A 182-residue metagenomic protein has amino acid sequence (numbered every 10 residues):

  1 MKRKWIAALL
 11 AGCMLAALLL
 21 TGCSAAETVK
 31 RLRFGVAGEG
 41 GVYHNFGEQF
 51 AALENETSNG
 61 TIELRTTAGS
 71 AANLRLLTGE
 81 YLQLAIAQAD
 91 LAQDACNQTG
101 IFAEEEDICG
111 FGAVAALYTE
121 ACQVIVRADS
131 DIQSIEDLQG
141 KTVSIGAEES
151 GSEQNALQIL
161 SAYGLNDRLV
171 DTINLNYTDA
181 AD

Functional and structural regions predicted by a protein language model:
M1-L10: Bacterial N-terminal signal peptides that target proteins for export
L19-G22: C-terminal motif of bacterial Sec signal peptides marking the signal peptidase cleavage site
S24-A26: Bacterial signal peptide processing site
V29-E56, E120-A181: Bilobed "Venus flytrap"/periplasmic-binding protein-like clamshell domains and structurally analogous long
E48, A71-L82, Y177-D182: Short helices/loops that flank or line small-molecule/ion binding pockets
N59-A72: Early extracytoplasmic/lumenal segment of secretory-pathway proteins
A68-S70, E80-G100: Beta->alpha turn/N-cap motifs
E104-L117, C122: A structural signal for short loop-to-beta-strand junctions that line the ligand-binding cleft of periplasmic/secreted
